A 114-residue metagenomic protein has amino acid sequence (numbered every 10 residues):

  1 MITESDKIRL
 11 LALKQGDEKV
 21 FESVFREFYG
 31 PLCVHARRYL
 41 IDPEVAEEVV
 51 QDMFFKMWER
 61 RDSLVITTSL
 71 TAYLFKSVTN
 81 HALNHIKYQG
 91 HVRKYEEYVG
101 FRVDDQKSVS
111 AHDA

Functional and structural regions predicted by a protein language model:
M1-G30, R38: N-terminal module of bacterial RNA polymerase sigma factors
T3, N84, V92-A114: Internal acidic/polar
K14-Q15, D52-S69, Y88-G90: Sigma70-family region 2
S23-E27, D52, V99-R102: Alpha-helical structural segments
F25-Y29, F75, A114: Amphipathic, non-transmembrane alpha-helical scaffold segments
L32, A36, M57, R61 (+1 more regions): Hydrophobic recognition helices of helix-based DNA-binding modules
V34, E48-F55, T68-N80: Structural recognition of an alpha-helix C-terminal capping motif at a helix-to-coil junction
D62-V65, K76-E97: Arg/Lys-rich amphipathic alpha helix in sigma70-family domain 2
